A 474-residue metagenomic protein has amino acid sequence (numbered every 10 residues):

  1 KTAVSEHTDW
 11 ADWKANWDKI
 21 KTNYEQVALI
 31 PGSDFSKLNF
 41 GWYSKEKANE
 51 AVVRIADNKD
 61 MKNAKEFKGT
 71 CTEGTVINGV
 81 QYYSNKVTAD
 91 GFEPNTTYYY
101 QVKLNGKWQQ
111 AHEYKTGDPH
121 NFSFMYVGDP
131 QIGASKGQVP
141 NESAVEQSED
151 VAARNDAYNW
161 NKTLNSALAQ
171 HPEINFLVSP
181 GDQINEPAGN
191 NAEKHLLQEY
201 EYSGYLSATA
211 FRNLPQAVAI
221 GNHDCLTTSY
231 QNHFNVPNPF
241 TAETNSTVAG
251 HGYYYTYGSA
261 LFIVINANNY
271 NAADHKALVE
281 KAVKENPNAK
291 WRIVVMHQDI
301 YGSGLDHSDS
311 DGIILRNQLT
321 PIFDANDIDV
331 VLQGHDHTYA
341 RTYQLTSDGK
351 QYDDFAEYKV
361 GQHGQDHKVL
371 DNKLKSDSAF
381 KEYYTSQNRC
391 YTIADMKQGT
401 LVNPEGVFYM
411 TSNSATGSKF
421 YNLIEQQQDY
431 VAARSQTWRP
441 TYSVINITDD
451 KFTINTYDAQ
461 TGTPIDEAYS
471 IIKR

Functional and structural regions predicted by a protein language model:
K1-Q147, A169-Q170, V402, F420 (+3 more regions): Acidic, histidine-bearing metal-coordination/catalytic regions of metal-dependent phosphoesterases
E66-G79, Y126-K162, P187, N191-K194 (+3 more regions): Acidic/histidine-rich helix-loop elements that form or flank divalent-metal/phosphate-binding sites at the catalytic
K86-A89, T97-T116, V139, A144-D150 (+5 more regions): Extended active-site neighborhood of metal-dependent phosphoesterases/phosphodiesterases
Y126, N159-V178, I184-G189, I265: Active-site-adjacent substrate/metal-binding segments within catalytic domains of carbohydrate-active enzymes
Y126-G128, F176-D182, Q216-N222, I265-N266 (+3 more regions): Active-site neighborhood of phospho(di)ester-bond hydrolases with catalytic His/Asp-centered motifs
I132-K136, I184-A188, I220-T228, N271-A273 (+4 more regions): Active-site environment of divalent metal-dependent phosphoester hydrolases
P180-P187, N286-D306: Short acidic, glycine-rich surface-loop motifs adjacent to enzyme active sites
Y200-A208, I314-D336, R439-P440: Catalytic-core region of carbohydrate-active enzymes that cleave or remodel glycosidic bonds
